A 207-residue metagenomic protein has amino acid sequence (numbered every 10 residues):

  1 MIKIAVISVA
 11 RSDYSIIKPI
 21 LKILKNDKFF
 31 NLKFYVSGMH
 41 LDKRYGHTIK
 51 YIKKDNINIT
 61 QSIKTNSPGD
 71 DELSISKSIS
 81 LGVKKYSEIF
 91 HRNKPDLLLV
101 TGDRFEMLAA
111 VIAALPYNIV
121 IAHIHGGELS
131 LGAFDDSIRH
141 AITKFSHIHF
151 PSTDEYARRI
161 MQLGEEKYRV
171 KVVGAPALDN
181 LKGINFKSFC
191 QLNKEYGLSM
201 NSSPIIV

Functional and structural regions predicted by a protein language model:
M1-I2, K25-D27, H91-N93, G197-I205: Glycine-rich phosphate/diphosphate-binding loops that line cofactor/substrate pockets in enzymes
A5-A10, Y14-I23, T65-K167: Active-site and donor-binding regions of nucleotide-sugar-utilizing enzymes
V6, F34-V36, V100, H123 (+2 more regions): Structural beta-sheet core signal
I7-S8, L41-K43, S146-V207: A nucleotide-sugar donor-handling region in carbohydrate enzymes
K25-N31, N56, P116-Y117: Short helix-capping segments at alpha-helix termini
N31-S78, K85: Conserved nucleotide-sugar phosphate-binding/catalytic loop shared by glycosyltransferases and other
V36-D42, E128-S130, A177: Short histidine/acidic/glycine/proline-rich micro-motifs that form metal- and phosphate-coordinating active-site loops
